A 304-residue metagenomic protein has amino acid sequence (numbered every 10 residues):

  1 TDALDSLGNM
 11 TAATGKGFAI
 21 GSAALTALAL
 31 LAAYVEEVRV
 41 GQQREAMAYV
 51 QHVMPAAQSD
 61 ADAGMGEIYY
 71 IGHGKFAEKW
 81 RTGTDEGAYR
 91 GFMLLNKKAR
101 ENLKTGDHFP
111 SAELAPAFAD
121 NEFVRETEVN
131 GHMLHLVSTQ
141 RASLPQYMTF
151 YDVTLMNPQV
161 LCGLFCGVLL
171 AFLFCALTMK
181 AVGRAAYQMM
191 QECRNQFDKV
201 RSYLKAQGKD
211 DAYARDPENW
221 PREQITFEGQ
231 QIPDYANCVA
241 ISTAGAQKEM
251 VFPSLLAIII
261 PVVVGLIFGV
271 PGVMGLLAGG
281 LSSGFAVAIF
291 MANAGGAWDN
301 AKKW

Functional and structural regions predicted by a protein language model:
T1-W304: Hydrophobic packing and interface segments
